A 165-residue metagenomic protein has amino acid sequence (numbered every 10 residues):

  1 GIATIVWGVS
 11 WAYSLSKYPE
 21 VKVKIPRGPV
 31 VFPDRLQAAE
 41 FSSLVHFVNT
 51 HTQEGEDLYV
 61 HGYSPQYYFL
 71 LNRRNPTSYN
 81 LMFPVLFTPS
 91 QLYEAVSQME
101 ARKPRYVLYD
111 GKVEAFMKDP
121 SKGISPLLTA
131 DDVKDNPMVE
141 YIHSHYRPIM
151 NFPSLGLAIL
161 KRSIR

Functional and structural regions predicted by a protein language model:
G1-K17: Signature aromatic-anchored transmembrane alpha helix within multi-pass, membrane-resident enzymes that catalyze glycan
E20-V23, G28-L86, Y93-E100, R105-K118 (+2 more regions): Short periplasmic/luminal acceptor-recognition loop of GT-C membrane glycosyltransferases, typified by
L108-R165: Aromatic/acidic, Gly/Pro-rich catalytic loop(s) in extracytoplasmic/lumenal soluble domains of multi-pass membrane
